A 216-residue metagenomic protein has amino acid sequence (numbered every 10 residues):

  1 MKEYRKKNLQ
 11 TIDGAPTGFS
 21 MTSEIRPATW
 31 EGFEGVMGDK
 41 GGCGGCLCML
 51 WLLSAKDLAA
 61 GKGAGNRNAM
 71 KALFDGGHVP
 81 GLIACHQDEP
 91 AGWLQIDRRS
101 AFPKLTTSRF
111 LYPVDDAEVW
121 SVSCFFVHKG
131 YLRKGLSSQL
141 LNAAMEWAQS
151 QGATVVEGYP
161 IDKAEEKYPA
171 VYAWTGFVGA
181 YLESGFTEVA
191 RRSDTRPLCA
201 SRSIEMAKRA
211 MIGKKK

Functional and structural regions predicted by a protein language model:
M1-L52, I212-K216: Conserved N-terminal entry element of GNAT/NAT acetyltransferase domains
G44, A72, G76, C85 (+3 more regions): Conserved acyl-donor/pantetheine-binding loop and adjacent beta-alpha core of acyl/acetyltransferases and related
L47-P80, H86: Active-site rim helix/loop that mediates acceptor-substrate recognition in acyltransferases
D88, D162-K163, T195: Conserved beta-strand edge residues that scaffold enzyme active sites
C124-V127, R133-S150: Conserved acetyl-CoA-binding loop-helix of GNAT-fold acetyltransferases
L141, A148-V171: Conserved GNAT acetyl-CoA-binding A-motif
V171-S184, V189-K216: C-terminal "cap" of GNAT-fold acetyltransferases
